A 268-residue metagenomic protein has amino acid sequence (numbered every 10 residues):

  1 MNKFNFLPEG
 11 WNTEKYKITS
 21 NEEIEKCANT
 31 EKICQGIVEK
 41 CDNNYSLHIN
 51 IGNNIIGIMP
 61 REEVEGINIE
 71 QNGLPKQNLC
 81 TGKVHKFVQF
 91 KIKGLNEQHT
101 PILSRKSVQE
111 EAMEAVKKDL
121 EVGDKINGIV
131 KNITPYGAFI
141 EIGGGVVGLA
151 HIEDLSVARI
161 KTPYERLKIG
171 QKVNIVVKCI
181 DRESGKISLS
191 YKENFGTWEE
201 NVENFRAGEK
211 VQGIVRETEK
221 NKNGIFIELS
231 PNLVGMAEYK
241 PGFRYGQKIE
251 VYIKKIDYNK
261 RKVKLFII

Functional and structural regions predicted by a protein language model:
M1-I268: Single-stranded RNA-binding regions, centering on S1/OB-family and related RNA-binding modules
